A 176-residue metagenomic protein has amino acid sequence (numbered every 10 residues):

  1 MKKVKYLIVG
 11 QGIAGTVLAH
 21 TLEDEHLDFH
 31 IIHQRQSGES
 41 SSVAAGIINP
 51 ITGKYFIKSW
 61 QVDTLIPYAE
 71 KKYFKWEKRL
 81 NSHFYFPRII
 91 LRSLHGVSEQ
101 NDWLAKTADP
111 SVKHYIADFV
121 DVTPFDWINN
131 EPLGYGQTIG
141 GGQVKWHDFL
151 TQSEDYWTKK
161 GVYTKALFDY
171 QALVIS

Functional and structural regions predicted by a protein language model:
M1-K5, D24, H147, K165 (+1 more regions): Extreme N-terminal leader/targeting segments of oxidoreductases
V4-H30: N-terminal Rossmann-like FAD-binding beta1-loop-alpha1 element of flavoenzymes
Y6, Q36, I57, Q137-G141: Conserved short-loop catalytic and cofactor-binding motifs
G10, H33, L94: Short beta-strand/turn micro-motifs composed of small residues that flank or help shape donor/cofactor-binding pockets
A14, S40, G141, K145: Short, contiguous, pocket-lining structural segments that sit at or immediately flank catalytic/ligand-binding sites
T21, Q34-R88, N101: Conserved FAD-binding subdomain of flavin-dependent enzymes
K78-T164, A172-I175: Flavin (FAD/FMN) cofactor-binding and adjacent substrate-gating region of FAD-dependent oxidoreductase domains
